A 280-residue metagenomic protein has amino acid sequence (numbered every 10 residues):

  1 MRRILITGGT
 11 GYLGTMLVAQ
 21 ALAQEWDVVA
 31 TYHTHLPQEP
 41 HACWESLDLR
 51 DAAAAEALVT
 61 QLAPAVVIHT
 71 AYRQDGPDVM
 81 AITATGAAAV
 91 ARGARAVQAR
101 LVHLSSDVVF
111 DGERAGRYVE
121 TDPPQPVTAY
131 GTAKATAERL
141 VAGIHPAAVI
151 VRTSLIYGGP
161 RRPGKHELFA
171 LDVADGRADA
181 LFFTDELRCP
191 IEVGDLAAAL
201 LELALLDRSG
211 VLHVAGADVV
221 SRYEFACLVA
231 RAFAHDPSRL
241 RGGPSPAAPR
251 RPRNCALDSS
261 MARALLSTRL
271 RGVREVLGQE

Functional and structural regions predicted by a protein language model:
R3-Q24: N-terminal Rossmann NAD(P)H-binding glycine-rich loop of SDR-like oxidoreductase domains
A30-Q38, L49: N-terminal Rossmann-fold cofactor-binding loop
S46-G86: NAD(P)H-binding glycine-rich loop region in Rossmannoid oxidoreductase-like domains and their noncatalytic homologs
A81, V109-V151, I156-Y157: Catalytic helix-loop patch of NAD(P)-dependent Rossmann-fold dehydrogenases
R139-R188: NAD(P)-dependent short-chain dehydrogenase/reductase
L168-D179, L187-V214: Alpha-helical substrate-binding/gating segment
A197-A199, L206-A247, R253: Mid/C-terminal beta-alpha module of Rossmann-like enzyme folds, strongest in SDR-family dehydrogenases/epimerases
S221-C227, G242-E280: Conserved C-terminal active-site "lid" loop/helix of NAD(P)H-dependent oxidoreductases that clamps the redox cofactor
